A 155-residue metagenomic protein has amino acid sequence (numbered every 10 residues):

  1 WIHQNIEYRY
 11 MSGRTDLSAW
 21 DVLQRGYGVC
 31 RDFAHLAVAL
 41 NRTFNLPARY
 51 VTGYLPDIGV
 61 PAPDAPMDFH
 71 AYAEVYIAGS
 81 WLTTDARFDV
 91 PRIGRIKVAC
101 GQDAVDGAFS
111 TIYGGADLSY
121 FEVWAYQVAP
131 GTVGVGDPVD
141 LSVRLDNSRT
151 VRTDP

Functional and structural regions predicted by a protein language model:
W1-G28, L36, A104, D117-Y120 (+1 more regions): Secondary-structure boundary elements
C30-A34, R152-T153: Amphipathic, non-transmembrane alpha-helical scaffold segments
D32-Y120: Hydrophobic/aromatic-rich core segments of domains that either
R92-P155: C-terminal accessory extensions/subdomains outside the catalytic/core fold
